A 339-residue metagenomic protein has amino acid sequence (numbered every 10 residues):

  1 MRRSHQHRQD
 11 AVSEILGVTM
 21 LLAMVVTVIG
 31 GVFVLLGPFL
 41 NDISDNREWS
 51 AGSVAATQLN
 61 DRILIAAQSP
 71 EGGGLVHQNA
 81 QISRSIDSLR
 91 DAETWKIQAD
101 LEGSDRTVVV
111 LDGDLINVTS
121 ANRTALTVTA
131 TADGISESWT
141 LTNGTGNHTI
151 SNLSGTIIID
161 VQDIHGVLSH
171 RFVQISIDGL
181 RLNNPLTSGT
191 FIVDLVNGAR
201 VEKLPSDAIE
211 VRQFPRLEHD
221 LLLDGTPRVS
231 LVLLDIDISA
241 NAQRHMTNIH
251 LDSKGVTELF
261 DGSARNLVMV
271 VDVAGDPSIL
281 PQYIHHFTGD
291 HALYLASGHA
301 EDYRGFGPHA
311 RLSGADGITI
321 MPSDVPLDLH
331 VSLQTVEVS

Functional and structural regions predicted by a protein language model:
M1-D10: N-terminal leader/signal peptides at the extreme start of proteins
A11-M24: N-terminal signal-anchor/signal peptide hydrophobic helix marking the start of the first transmembrane segment
A23-A56: Aliphatic-rich helix starts adjacent to a transmembrane/signal segment
T27, G317-I318, D324-S332: N-terminal intrinsically disordered, low-complexity segments enriched in P/E/S/T
A55-E71: N-terminal alpha-helical signal peptides/signal-anchor transmembrane segments
S69-L89: Short, glycine/small-hydrophobic-rich surface segments
S85-S104: N-terminal beta-strand/beta-hairpin edge segment
S104-S323, V338-S339: Intrinsically disordered, low-complexity regions enriched in Pro/Ser/Thr/Gly and acidic residues
